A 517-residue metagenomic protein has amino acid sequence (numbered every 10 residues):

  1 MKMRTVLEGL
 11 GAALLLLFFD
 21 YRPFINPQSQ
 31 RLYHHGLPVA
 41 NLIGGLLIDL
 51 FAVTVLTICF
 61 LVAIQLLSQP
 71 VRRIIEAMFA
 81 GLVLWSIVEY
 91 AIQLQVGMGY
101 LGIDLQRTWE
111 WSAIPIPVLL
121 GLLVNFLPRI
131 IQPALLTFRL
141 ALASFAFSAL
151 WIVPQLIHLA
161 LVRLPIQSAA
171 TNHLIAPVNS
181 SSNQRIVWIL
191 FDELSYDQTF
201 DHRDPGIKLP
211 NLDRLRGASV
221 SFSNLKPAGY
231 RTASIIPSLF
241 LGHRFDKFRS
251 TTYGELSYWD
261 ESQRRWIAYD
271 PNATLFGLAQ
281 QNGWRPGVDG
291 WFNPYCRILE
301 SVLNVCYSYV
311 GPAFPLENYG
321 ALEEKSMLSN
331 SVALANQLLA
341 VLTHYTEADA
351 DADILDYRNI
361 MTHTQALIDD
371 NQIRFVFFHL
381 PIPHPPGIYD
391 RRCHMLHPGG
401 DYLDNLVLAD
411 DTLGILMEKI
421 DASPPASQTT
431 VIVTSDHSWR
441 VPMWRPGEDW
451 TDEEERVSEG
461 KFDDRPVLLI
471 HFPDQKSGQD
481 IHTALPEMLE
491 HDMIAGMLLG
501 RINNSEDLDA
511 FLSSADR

Functional and structural regions predicted by a protein language model:
K2-R517: Catalytic domains that recognize anionic headgroups
